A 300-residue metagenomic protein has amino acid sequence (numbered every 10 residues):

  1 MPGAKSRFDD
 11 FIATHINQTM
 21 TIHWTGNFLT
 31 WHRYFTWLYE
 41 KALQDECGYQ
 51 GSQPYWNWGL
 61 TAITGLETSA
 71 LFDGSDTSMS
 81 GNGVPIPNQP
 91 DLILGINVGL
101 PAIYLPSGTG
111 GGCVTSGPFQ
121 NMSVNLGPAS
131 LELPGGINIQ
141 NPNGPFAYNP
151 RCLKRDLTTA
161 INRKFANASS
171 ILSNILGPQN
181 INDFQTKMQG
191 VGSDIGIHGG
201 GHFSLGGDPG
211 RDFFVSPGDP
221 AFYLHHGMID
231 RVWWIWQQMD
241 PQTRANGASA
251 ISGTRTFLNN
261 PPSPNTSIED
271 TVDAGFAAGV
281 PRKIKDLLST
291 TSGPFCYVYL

Functional and structural regions predicted by a protein language model:
M1-L300: C-terminal accessory segments of proteins
